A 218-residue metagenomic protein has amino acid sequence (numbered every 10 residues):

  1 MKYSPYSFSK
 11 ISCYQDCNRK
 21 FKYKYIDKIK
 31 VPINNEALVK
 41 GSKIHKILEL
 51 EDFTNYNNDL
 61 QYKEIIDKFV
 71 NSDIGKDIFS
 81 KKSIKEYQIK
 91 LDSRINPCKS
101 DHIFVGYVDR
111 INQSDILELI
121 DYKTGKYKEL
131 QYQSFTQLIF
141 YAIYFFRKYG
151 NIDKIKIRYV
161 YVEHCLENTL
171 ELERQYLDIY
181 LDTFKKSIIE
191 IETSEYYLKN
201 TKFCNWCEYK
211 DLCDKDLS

Functional and structural regions predicted by a protein language model:
M1-V108: Metal-dependent nuclease catalytic cores that hydrolyze phosphodiester bonds in DNA/RNA, characterized by
F21-K24, K148, D211-D214: Cys/His-rich zinc-coordinating "finger/knuckle" motifs
D27, E49-D52, T124, F146-G150 (+2 more regions): Hydrophobic/aromatic-lined pockets within catalytic cores
K30, E51-N58, R147-D153, K215-S218: Short helix-capping/linker segments at secondary-structure and domain boundaries
K30, N34, Y127-Y132, Y197: Short, charged/polar micro-motifs that form catalytic or ligand-binding hotspots
I89-K186: Mg2+/Mn2+-dependent nuclease catalytic core
D182-S218: Accessory terminal regions of nucleic-acid processing enzymes
